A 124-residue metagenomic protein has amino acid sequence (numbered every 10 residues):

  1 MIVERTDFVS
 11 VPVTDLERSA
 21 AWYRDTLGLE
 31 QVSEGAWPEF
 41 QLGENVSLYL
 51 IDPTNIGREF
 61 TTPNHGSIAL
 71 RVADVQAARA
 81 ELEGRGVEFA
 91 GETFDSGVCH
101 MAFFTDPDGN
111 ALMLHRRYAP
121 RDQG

Functional and structural regions predicted by a protein language model:
M1-I2, R79, E83-G124: Vicinal oxygen chelate
M1-R18, G66-L70, Y118-G124: N-terminal beta-strand motif that seeds the catalytic metal site of vicinal oxygen chelate
E4, S10-L48: Core segments of cupin and vicinal oxygen chelate
W22, Q76-E81: Short amphipathic alpha-helices within nucleic acid-binding modules
E30-P63, A111-R117: Conserved short beta-strand elements that form part of the metal-binding/catalytic scaffold of enzyme active sites
E39, S47, A69, M101-F103: Short hydrophobic/aromatic beta-strand element in the GNAT-like acyltransferase core that lines or flanks the acyl-donor
